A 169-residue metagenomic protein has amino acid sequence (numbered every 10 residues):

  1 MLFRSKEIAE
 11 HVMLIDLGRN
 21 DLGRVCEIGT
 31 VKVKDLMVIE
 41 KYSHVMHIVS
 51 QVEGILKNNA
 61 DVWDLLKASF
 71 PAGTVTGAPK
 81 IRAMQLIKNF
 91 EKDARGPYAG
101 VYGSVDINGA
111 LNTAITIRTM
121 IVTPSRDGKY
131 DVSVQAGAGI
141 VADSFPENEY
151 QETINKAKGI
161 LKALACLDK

Functional and structural regions predicted by a protein language model:
M1-K169: Extended alpha-helical targeting/anchoring segments, especially N-terminal organellar/secretory targeting helices
